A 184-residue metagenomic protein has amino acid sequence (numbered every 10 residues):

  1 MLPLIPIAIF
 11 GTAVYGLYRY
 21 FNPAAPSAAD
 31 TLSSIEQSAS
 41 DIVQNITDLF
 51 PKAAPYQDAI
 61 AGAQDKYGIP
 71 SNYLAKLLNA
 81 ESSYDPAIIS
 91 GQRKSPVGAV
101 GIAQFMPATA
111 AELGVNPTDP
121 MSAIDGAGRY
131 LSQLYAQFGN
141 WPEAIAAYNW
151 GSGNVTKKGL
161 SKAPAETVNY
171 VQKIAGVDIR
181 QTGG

Functional and structural regions predicted by a protein language model:
M1-A24: Single-pass alpha-helical membrane anchors
L4-P6, S34, P51: Generic detector of low-complexity/intrinsically disordered segments and short hydrophobic N-terminal stretches
N22-S34: Juxtamembrane/interfacial segments flanking transmembrane helices
P26, I42-G184: Catalytic glycan-binding domains that act on GlcNAc-containing polysaccharides
L32, E36-V43: Membrane-interacting alpha-helical segments
